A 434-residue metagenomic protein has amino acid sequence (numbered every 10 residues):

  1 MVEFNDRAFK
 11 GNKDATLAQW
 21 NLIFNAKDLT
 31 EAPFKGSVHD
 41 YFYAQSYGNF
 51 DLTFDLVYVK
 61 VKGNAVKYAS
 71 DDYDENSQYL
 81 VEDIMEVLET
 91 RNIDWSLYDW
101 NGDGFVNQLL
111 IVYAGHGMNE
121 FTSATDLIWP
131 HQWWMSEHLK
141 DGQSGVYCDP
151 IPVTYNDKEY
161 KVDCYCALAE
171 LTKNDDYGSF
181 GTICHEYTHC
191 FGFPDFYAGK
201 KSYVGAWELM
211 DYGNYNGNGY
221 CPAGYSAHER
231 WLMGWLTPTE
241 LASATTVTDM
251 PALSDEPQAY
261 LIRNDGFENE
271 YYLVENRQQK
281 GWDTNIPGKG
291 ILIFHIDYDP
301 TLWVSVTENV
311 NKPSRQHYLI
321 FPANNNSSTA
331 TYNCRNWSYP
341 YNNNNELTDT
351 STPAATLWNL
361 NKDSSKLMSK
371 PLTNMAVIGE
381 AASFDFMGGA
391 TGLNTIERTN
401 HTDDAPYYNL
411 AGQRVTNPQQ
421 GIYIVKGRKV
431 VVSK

Functional and structural regions predicted by a protein language model:
M1-N21: Fold-level signature of zinc-dependent metallopeptidase catalytic domains
P33-D157: Active-site-proximal segments of metallohydrolase catalytic domains
Y41, Q108-L110, A114-I286, Y298-D299: Extracellular hydrolytic enzyme modules, especially secreted metalloproteases of the metzincin/thermolysin-like class
I111, Y407, Y423-V425: Short hydrophobic/aromatic-rich beta-strand motifs
L253-G389: Extracellular low-complexity, Gly/Ser/Thr-rich intrinsically disordered linkers and protease-sensitive activation/hinge
F386-N409: Residue-level detector of functionally pivotal "anchor" positions at catalytic/ligand-binding pockets or at interdomain
I422-K434: C-terminal tail/sorting-segment detector
